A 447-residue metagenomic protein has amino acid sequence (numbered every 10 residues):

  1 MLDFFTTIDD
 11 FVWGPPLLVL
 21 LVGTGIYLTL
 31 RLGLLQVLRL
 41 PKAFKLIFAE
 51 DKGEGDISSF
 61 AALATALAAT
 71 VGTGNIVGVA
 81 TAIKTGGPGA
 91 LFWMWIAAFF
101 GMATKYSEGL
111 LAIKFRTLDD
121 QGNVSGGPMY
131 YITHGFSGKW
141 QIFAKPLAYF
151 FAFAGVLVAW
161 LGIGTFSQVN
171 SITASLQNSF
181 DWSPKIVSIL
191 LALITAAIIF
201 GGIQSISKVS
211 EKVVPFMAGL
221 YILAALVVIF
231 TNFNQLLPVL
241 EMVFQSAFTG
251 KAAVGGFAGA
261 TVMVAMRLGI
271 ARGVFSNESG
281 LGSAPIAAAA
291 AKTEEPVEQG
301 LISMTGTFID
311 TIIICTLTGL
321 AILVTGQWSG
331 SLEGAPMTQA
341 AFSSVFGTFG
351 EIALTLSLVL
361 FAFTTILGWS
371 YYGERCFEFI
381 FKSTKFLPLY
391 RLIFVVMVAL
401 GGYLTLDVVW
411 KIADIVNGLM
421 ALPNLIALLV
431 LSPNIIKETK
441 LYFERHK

Functional and structural regions predicted by a protein language model:
M1, L17, L32-Q36, G74-V79 (+6 more regions): Transmembrane helix-loop junctions in multi-pass membrane proteins
M1-T73, I83-A90, G101, A399 (+1 more regions): N-terminal alpha-helical transmembrane segments of multi-pass membrane transport and channel/translocase proteins
D9-K42, K84-N123, L147, D310-C315 (+1 more regions): Extracellular loop-to-transmembrane helix junctions
L20-Y27, R31, L35-F44, V169-L176 (+5 more regions): Membrane-interface loop-to-helix entry segments
T24, L28-T29, F100-G122, T133-I199 (+2 more regions): Helix-loop-helix module between adjacent transmembrane segments
T29, E108-R116, D120, L226-M242 (+4 more regions): Extracellular/periplasmic helix-exit of transmembrane alpha-helices
L34-S58, T81-L91, W95, A103-F143 (+3 more regions): Flexible loop linkers connecting adjacent transmembrane helices in multi-pass alpha-helical membrane transporters
G53-T85, L111-K114, D120-G135, F150-F153 (+1 more regions): Alpha-helical membrane segments and immediately flanking helix-loop junctions that form or couple to the substrate/ion
